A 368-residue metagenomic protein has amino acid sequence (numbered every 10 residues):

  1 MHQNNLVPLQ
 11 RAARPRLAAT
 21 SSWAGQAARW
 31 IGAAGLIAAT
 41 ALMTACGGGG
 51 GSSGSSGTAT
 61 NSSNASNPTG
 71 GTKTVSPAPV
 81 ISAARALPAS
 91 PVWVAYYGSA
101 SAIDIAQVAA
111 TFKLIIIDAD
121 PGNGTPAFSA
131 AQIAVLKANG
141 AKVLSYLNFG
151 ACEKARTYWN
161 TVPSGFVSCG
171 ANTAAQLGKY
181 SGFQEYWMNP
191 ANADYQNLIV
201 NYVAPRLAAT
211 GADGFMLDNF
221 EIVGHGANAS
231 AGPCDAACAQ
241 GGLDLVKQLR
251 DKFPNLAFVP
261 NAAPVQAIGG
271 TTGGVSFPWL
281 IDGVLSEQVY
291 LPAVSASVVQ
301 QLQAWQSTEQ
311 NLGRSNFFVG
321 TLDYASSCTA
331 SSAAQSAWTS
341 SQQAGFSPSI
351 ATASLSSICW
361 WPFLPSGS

Functional and structural regions predicted by a protein language model:
M1-Q26: N-terminal secretory signal peptides that target proteins for export/translocation
N4-N5, N61, K73: Intrinsically disordered, low-complexity polyampholyte segments enriched for Lys and acidic residues
A28-L36: Sec-dependent signal peptide hydrophobic core
L42-A45: C-terminal motif of bacterial Sec signal peptides marking the signal peptidase cleavage site
G47-S56: Bacterial lipoprotein signal-peptidase II cleavage site
N61-N67: Asparagine/serine/threonine-enriched low-complexity, disordered tracts, especially those forming N-linked glycosylation
P68-S368: Glycan-processing catalytic domains of CAZymes
